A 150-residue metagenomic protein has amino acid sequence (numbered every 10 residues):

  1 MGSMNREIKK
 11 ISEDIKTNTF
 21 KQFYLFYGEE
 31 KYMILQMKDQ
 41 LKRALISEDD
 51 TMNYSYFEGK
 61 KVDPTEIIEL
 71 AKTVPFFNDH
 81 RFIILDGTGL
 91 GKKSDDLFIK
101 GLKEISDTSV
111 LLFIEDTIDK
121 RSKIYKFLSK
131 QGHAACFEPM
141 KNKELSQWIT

Functional and structural regions predicted by a protein language model:
M1-T150: Conserved beta/loop motifs at nucleotide-recognition and modification sites
